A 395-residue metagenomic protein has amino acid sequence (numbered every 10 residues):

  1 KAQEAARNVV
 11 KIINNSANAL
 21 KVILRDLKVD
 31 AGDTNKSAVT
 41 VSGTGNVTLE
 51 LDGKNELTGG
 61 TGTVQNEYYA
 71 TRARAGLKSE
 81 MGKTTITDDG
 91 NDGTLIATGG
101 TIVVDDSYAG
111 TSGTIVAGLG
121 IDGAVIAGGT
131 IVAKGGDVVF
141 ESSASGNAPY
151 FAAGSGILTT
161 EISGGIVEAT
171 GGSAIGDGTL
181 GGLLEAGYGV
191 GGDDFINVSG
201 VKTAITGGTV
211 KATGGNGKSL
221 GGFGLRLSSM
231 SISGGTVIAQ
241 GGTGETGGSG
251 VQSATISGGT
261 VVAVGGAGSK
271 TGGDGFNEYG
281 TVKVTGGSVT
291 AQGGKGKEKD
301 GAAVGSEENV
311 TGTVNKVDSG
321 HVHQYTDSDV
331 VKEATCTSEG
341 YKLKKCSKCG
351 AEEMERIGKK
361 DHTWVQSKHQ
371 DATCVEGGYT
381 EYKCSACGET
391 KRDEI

Functional and structural regions predicted by a protein language model:
K1-Q324, T335, K348: A composition-driven surface/loop motif
G320-I395: Thrombospondin type-1
